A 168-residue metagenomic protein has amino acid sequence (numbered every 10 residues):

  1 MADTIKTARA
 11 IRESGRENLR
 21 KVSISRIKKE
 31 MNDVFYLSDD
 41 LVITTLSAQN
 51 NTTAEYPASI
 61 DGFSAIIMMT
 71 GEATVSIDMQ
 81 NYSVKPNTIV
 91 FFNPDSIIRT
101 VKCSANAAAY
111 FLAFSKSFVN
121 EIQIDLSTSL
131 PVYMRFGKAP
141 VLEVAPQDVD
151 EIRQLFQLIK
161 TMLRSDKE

Functional and structural regions predicted by a protein language model:
M1-S76, Q80-Y82: Generic protein-terminus/edge-of-domain signal
D3-E13, V101-S165: A hydrophobic/aromatic-rich effector-binding and dimerization subdomain of bacterial HTH-type transcriptional regulators
T45, A65, I89-F91, F111-A113 (+1 more regions): Conserved hydrophobic/aromatic beta-strand scaffold that supports enzyme active sites
M68-T70, N93, C103: A short, compositionally biased micro-patch
M79-N93: Short acidic-glycine-tyrosine-enriched beta hairpin
N81-S83, I97, V141: Well-ordered beta-strand positions in beta-sheet-rich domains
V90, P94-T100, V119: Histidine-centered metal-chelating micro-motifs
